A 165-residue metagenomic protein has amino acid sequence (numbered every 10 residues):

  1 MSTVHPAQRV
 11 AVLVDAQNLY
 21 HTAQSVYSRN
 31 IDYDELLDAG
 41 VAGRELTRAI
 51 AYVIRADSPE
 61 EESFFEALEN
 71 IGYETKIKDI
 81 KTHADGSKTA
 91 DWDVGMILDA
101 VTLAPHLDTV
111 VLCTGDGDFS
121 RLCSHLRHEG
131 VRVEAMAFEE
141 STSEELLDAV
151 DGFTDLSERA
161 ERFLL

Functional and structural regions predicted by a protein language model:
M1-W92, R132: Domain-level signal for Mg2+-assisted phosphodiester chemistry and nucleotide/NA-binding surfaces in nucleic-acid
D57-L165: Nuclease catalytic cores that cleave nucleic-acid phosphodiester bonds, predominantly acidic two-metal-ion
